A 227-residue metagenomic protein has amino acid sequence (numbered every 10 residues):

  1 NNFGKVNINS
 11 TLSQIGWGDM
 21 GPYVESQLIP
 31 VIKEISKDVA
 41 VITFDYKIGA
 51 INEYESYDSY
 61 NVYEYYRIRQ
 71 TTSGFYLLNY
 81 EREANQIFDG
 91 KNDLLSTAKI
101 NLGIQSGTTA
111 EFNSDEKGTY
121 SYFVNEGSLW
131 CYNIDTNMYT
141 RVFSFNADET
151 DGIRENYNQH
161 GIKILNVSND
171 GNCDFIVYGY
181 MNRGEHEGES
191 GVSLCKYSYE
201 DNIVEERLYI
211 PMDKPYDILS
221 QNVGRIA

Functional and structural regions predicted by a protein language model:
N1-P22, A98-Y139, S144-A147, E155-H160 (+3 more regions): Core segments of small alpha/beta cavity-forming domains
N9-S56, G161-N169: Surface-exposed, charged secondary-structure patches
K37-D38, S73, G127, G171: Beta-strand-connecting loop/turn residues
V41, I51-E55, N61, T71 (+1 more regions): Non-catalytic localization/regulatory regions flanking kinase domains
F44-I48, E81, N125-G127, G179: A mature extracytoplasmic/lumenal domain signature
Y54-Y65, G152, H160, D217 (+1 more regions): Active-site pocket-lining segment
S56-A110, Y199-D213: Short beta-strand edge/turn micro-motifs at domain boundaries
